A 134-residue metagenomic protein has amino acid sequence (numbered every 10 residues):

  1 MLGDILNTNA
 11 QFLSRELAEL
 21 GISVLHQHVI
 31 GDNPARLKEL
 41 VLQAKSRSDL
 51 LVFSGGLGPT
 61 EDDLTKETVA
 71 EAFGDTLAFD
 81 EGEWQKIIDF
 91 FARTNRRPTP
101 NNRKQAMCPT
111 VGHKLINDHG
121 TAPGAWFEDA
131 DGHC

Functional and structural regions predicted by a protein language model:
M1-D32: Glycine-rich phosphate/diphosphate-binding loop of Rossmann-like nucleotide-binding domains
I5-T8, E39, L64: Generic recognition of short, well-ordered alpha-helical segments
G31-L42: Structural motif
S48: An anion/phosphate-binding loop that grips the pyrophosphate of nucleotide cofactors and donors
G56-P59: Short glycine-rich anion-binding loops that position phosphate/pyrophosphate groups of nucleotides and phosphorylated
D63-C134: Proline/glycine-rich low-complexity loops and linkers
